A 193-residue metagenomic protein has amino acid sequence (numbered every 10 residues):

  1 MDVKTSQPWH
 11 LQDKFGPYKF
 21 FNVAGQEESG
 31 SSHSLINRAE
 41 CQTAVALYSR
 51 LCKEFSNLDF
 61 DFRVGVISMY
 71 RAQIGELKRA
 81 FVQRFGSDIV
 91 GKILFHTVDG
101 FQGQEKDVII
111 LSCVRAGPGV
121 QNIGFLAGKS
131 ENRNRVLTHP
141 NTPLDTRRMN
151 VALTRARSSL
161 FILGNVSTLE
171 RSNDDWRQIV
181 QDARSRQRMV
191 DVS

Functional and structural regions predicted by a protein language model:
M1, A80-F85, S112-C113, G124-S130 (+2 more regions): Short secondary-structure boundary/capping segments
M1-R50, Q104-K106, V151-R157, F161-S193: Helicase-core coupling region on the C-terminal RecA-like lobe
G25-Q26, R71-A72, G100, R115-A116 (+1 more regions): Conserved beta-strand elements of beta-rich interaction domains across eukaryotes, especially beta-propellers
S31-I36, E54, V98-F101, N134-T142: Short, contiguous acidic/charged loop-to-helix segments that flank catalytic cores in large enzymes
E40, Y70-I74, G103: Conserved ATP-binding/catalytic motifs of P-loop helicase motor domains
S49-T97: Conserved helicase motor "Helicase C" RecA-like lobe of SF1/SF2 P-loop NTPases
H96, G100-A116, V120-E131, S159-L163: A short beta-strand element within the Helicase C-terminal
N122-L160: Conserved SF2 helicase motif VI
